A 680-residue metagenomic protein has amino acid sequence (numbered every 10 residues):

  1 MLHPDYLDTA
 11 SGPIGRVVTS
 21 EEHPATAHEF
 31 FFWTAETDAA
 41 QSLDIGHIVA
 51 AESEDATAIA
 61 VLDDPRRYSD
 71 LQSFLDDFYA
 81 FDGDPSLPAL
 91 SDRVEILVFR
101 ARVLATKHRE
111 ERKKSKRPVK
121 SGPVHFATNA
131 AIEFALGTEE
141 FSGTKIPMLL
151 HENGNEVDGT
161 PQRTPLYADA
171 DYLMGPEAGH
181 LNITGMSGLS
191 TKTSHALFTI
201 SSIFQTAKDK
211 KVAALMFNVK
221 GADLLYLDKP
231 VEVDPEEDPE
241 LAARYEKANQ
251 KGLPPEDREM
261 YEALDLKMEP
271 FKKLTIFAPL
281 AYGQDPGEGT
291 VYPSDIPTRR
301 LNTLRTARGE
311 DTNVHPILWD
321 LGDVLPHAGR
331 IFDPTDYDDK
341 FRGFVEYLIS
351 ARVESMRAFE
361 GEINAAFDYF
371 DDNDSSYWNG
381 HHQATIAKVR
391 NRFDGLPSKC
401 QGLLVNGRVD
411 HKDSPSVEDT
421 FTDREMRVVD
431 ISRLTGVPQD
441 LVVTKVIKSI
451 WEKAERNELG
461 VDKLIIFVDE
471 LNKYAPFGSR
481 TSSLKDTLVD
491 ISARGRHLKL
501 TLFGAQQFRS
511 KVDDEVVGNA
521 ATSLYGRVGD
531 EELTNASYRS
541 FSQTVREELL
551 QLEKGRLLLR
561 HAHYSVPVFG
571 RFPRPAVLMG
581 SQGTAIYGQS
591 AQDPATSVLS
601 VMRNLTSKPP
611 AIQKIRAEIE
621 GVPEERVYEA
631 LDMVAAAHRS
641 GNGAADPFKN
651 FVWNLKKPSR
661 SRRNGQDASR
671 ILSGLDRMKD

Functional and structural regions predicted by a protein language model:
M1-M186, T199, T206-K211, L215 (+4 more regions): Basic- and hydrophobic-enriched, low-structure N-terminal and domain-boundary segments that flank ATP-binding catalytic
L2-D8, I48, I96-R112, P123 (+2 more regions): Phosphate-binding and hydrolysis-coupling loops of NTP-dependent motor/remodeling domains
F78, D228-K247, Y292-S294, T481-L484 (+3 more regions): Short secondary-structure boundary/capping segments
V157-T275, D514, L559, S590-A591: Glycine-rich phosphate-binding loop of nucleotide-binding enzymes
A213-V231, R258-D490, H497, L557-H563: P-loop NTPase motor domains
K247-K251, P255-T290, G518-S540, L549-E553: Conserved P-loop NTPase catalytic core
S483-K485, V489-P573: Conserved ATP-driven motor cores of ASCE-family P-loop NTPases powering translocation/secretion/packaging/pilus
G555-A637, R660-R663, S669-D680: Conserved P-loop NTPase motor module
